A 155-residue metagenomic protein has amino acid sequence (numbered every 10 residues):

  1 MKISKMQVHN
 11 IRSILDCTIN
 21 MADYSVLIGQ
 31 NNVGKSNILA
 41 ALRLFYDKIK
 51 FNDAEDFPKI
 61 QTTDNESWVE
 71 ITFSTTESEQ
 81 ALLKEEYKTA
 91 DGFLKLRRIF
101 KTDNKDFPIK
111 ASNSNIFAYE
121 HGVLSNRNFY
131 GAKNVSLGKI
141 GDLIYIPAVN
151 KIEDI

Functional and structural regions predicted by a protein language model:
M1-D47, F57-K59: Pre-Walker A-like glycine/lysine-rich segment at the N-terminus of P-loop NTPase domains
K5-Q7, T18, W68-T72, K95-R97: Beta-strand secondary-structure signal
H9, A22, T72-T76, K101: Solvent-exposed residues in well-ordered beta-strands and their adjoining turns, especially edge/terminal strands
N37, K50-T63, E77-I155: Glycine-rich phosphate-binding loops of NTPases
A40, D64-S74: Conserved long hydrophobic alpha-helices within structured protein cores
